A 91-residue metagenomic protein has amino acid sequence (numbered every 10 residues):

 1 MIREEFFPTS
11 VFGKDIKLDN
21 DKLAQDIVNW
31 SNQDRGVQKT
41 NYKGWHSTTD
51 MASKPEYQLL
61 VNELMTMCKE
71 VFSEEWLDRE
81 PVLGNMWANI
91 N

Functional and structural regions predicted by a protein language model:
M1-R79: Non-heme Fe(II)/2-oxoglutarate
R79-P81, N85: Long, positively charged binding patches that form subdomain-scale interaction surfaces for polyanionic ligands
M86-N91: Conserved short histidine dyad/triad with adjacent acidic residue
